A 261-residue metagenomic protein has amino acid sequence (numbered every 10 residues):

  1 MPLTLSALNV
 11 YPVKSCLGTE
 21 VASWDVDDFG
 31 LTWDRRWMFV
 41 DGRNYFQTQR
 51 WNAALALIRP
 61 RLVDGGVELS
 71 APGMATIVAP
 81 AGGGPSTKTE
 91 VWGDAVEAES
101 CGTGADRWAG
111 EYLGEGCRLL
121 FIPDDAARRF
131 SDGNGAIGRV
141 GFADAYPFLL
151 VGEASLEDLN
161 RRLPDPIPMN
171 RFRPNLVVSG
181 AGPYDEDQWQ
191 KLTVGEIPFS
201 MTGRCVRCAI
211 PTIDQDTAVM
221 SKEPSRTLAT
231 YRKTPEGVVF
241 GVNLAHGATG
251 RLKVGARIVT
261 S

Functional and structural regions predicted by a protein language model:
M1-S261: Metal-cofactor-dependent catalytic cores
